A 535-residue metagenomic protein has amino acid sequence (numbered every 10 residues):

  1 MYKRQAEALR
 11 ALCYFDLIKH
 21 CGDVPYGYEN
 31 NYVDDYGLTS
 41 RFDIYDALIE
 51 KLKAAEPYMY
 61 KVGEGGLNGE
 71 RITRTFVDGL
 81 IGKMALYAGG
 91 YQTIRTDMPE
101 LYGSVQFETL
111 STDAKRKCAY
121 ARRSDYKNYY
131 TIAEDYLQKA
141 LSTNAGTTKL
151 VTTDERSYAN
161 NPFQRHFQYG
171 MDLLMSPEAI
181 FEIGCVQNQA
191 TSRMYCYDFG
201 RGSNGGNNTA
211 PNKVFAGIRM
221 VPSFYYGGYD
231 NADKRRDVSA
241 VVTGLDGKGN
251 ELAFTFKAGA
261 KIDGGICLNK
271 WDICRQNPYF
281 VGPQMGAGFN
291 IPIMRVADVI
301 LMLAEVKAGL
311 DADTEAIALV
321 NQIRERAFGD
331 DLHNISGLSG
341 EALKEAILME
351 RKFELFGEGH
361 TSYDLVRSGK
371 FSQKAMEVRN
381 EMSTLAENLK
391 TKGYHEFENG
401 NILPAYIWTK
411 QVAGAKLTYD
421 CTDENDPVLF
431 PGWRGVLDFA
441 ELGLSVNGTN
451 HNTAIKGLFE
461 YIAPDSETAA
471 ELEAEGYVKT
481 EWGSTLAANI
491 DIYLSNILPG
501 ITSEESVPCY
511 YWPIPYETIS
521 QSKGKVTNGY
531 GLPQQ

Functional and structural regions predicted by a protein language model:
K3-C196, G282-V296, G309-I317, G329-N334 (+3 more regions): Structured, solvent-exposed acidic/aromatic patches
Y136, G146-I300, K307-D311, S368-Q535: Elongated scaffold/linker segments in the mid-to-C-terminal portions of large proteins
E325: Catalytic P-loop NTP-binding/switch module of NTPases
E350-R351: Long, well-structured alpha-helical subdomains associated with metal-dependent extracellular/ecto-lumenal hydrolases
